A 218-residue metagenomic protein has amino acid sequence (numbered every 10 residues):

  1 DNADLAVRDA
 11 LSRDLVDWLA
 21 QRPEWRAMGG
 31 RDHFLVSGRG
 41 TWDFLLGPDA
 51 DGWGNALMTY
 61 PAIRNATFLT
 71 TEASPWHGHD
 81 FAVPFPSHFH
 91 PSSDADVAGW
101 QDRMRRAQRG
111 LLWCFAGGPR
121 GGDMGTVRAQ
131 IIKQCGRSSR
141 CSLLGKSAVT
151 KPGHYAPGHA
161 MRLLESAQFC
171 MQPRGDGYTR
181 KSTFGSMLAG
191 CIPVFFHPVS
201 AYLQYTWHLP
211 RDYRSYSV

Functional and structural regions predicted by a protein language model:
D1, R39-D43, H88-H90, G118-G122 (+4 more regions): Short, solvent-exposed loop/turn segments at secondary-structure junctions
N2, G47-A50, V127-A129, D176 (+2 more regions): Short coil/turn segments at secondary-structure boundaries
L5-G110: Catalytic core of nucleotide-activated saccharide and alditol-phosphate transferases
A20-P23, D96-Q101, R128, Y155-A160 (+2 more regions): Eukaryotic intrinsically disordered and solvent-exposed regulatory patches
A27-G30, F34-S37, L143-G145, Q172 (+1 more regions): A structural signal for short, well-ordered beta-strand segments and their strand-loop junctions that often border
L46-M58, V127-Q134, T206-L209: Short, aromatic/basic amphipathic alpha-helical patches
H88-Y155, H159: Conserved catalytic-core segment of nucleotide-activated headgroup transferases in glycan assembly
H159-V218: Catalytic binding pocket for nucleotide-activated donors in carbohydrate/polymer assembly enzymes
